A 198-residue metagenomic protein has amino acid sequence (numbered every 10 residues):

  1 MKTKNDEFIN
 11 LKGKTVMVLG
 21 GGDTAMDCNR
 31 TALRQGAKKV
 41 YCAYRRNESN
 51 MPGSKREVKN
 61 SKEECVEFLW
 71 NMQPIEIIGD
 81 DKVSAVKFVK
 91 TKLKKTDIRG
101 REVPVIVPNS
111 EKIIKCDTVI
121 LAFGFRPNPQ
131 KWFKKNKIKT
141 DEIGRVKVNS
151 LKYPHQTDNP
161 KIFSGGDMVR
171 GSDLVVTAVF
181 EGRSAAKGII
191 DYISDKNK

Functional and structural regions predicted by a protein language model:
M1-G13, D97-S172: FAD-site-proximal beta/loop scaffold in flavoenzymes
K2-G36: Rossmann-like NAD(P)H-binding beta-loop-alpha module
G21, Y44-N47, D167: Cofactor-binding loop segments of dinucleotide-utilizing enzymes, especially the Rossmann-like FAD- and NAD(P)+-binding
C28, M168-K196: A conserved FAD-binding loop/helix module that cradles the flavin
N29-E76: Rossmann-like dinucleotide-binding cores of NAD(P)H-dependent redox enzymes
E67-L69, K87, F163: General small-molecule cofactor/ligand-binding pocket signal
N71-V83, T91-K94: A conserved short coil-to-beta-strand element within the FAD-binding core of flavoproteins
